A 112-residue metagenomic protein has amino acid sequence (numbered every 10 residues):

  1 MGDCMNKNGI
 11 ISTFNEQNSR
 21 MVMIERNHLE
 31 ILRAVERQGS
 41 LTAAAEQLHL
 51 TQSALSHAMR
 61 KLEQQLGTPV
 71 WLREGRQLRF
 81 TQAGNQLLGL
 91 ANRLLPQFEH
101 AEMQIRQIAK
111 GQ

Functional and structural regions predicted by a protein language model:
M1-M23: Short, intrinsically disordered or compositionally biased N-terminal tails of bacterial proteins
A34-H49: Short helix-boundary/capping micro-motifs
S40-L41, M59, R73: Helix-turn-helix DNA-binding elements, focusing on the entry/boundary residues of the two helices that contact DNA
E46, Q64, N85: Alpha-helical residues within the helix-turn-helix
E63-F80: A short LG(V/I)-centered, amphipathic sequence patch enriched for acidic residue(s) preceding the LG motif
R106-Q112: Interdomain hinge and pocket-entrance segments immediately C-terminal to HTH DNA-binding domains
